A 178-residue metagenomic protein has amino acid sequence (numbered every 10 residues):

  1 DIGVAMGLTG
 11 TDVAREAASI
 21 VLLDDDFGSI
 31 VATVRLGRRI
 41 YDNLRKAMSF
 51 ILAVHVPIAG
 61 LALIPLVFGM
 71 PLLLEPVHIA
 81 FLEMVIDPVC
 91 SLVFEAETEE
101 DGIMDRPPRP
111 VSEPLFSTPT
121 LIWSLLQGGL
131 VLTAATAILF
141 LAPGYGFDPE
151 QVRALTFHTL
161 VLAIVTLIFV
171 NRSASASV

Functional and structural regions predicted by a protein language model:
G7-A176: Membrane-embedded transport module
